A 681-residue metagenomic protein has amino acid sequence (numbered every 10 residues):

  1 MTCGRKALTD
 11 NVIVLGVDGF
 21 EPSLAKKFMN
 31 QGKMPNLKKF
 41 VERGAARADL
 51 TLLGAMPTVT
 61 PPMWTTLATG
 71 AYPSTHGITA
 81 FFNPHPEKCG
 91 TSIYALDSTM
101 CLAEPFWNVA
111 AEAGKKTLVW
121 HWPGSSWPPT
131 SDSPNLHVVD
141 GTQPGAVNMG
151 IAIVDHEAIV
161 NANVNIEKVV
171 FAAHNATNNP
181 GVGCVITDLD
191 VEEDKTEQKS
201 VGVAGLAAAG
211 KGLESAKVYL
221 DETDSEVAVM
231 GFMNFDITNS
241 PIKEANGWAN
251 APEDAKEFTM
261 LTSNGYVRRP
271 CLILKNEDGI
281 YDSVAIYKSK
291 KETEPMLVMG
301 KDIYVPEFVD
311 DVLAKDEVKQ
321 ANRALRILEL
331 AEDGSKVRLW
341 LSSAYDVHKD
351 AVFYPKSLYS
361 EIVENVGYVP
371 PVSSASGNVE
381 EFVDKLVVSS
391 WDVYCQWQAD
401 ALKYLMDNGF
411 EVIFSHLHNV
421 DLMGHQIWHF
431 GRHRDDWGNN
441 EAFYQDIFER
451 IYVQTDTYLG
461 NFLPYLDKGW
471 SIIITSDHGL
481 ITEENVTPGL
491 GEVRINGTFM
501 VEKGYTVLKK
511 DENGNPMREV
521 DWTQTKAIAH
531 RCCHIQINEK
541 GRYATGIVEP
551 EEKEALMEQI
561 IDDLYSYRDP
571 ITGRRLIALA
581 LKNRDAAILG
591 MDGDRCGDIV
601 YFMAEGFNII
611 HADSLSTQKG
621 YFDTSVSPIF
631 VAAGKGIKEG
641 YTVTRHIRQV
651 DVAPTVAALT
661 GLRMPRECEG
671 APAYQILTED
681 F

Functional and structural regions predicted by a protein language model:
R5-A7, V388-N408, V412-I413, H429-I472 (+2 more regions): A long, amphipathic alpha-helix that forms part of the scaffold/cap immediately adjacent to metal-dependent active
D10, V17, P22, G32 (+5 more regions): Secreted, luminal/periplasmic, and some membrane-associated catalytic domains that remodel anionic oxygen-ester
N11, P35, P62, C101-N108 (+8 more regions): A structural signal for well-ordered alpha-helical segments within the folded catalytic domains of diverse enzymes
V14, V412-H416, I473, V600 (+1 more regions): Structural motif
P22, E380-V388, W437-F448, G636-Y641: Glycine- and acidic
F28-M34, K38: Short Gly/aromatic-enriched secondary-structure transition segments
S360-K385, L417-F443: Active-site-proximal, well-structured secondary-structure segments within enzyme catalytic domains
I495-I547, T617-T660, Y674-D680: Substrate-binding rim/cap in mid-to-C-terminal beta-strand-loop elements of soluble/periplasmic
